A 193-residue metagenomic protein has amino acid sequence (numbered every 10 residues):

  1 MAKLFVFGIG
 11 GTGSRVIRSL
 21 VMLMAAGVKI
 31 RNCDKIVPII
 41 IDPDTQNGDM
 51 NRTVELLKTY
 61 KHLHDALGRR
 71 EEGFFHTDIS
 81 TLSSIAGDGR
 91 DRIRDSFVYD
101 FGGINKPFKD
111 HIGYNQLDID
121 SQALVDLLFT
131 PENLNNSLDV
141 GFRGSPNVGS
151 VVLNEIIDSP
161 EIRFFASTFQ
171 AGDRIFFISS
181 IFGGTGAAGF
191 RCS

Functional and structural regions predicted by a protein language model:
M1-I178, A188-S193: Segments that form or flank anion-binding pockets
